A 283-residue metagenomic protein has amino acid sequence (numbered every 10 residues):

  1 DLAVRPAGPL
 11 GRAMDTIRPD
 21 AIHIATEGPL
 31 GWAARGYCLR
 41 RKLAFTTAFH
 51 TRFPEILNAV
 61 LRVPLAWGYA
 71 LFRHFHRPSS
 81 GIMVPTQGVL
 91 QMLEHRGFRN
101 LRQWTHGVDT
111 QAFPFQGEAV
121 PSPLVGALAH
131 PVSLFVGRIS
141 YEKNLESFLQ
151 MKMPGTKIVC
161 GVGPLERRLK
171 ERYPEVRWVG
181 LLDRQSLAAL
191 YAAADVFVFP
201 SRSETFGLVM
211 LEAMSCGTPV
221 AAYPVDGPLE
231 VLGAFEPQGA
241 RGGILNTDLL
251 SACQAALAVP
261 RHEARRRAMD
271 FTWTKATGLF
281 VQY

Functional and structural regions predicted by a protein language model:
M14, H76, A189-A194, F280: Short alpha-helical donor nucleotide-sugar binding micro-motif in glycosyltransferases
E27, R202: Aromatic "clamp/platform" in nucleotide-sugar-dependent glycosyltransferases that forms part of the donor/acceptor
A70-A119: Donor nucleotide-sugar binding/catalytic pocket of nucleotide-sugar-dependent glycosyltransferases
A119-V120, A258-Y283: A charged, aromatic-enriched C-terminal amphipathic alpha-helix characteristic of glycosyltransferases across folds
P121-P154, I158: Conserved donor-binding/catalytic core segment of Leloir-type glycosyltransferases
E166-Q185: Nucleotide-activated donor-binding/catalytic signature segment of Leloir-type glycosyltransferases, i.e., the conserved
R167, V225, L229-A258, T274: Change "using UDP/GDP/dTDP sugars" to "using nucleotide sugars
P219-A222: Short hydrophobic beta-strand element within catalytic cores of glycosyltransferases and related nucleotide-activated
